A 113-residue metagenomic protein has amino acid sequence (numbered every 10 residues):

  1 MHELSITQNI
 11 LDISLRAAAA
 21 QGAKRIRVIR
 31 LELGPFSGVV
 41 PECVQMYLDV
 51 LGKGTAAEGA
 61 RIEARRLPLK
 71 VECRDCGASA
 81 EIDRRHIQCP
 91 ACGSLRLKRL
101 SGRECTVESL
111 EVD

Functional and structural regions predicted by a protein language model:
M1-G59: Long, charged N-terminal interaction/targeting segments
I29-E32, E63-R65, E108: Solvent-exposed beta-strand sheet faces enriched in polar/charged residues
R61-P68, A78-D83: Short, flexible, mixed-charge glycine/proline-rich loop motifs that serve as phosphate/nucleic-acid-contacting
V71, I87, C105: Cys/His-enriched microdomains
C73-C76, C89-C92: Short cysteine-rich clusters marking metal-coordination/redox-active sites
E81, L97-K98: Short functional micro-motifs and their immediate structural scaffolds
S109-D113: Short hydrophobic/aromatic patches at helix-to-coil boundaries
